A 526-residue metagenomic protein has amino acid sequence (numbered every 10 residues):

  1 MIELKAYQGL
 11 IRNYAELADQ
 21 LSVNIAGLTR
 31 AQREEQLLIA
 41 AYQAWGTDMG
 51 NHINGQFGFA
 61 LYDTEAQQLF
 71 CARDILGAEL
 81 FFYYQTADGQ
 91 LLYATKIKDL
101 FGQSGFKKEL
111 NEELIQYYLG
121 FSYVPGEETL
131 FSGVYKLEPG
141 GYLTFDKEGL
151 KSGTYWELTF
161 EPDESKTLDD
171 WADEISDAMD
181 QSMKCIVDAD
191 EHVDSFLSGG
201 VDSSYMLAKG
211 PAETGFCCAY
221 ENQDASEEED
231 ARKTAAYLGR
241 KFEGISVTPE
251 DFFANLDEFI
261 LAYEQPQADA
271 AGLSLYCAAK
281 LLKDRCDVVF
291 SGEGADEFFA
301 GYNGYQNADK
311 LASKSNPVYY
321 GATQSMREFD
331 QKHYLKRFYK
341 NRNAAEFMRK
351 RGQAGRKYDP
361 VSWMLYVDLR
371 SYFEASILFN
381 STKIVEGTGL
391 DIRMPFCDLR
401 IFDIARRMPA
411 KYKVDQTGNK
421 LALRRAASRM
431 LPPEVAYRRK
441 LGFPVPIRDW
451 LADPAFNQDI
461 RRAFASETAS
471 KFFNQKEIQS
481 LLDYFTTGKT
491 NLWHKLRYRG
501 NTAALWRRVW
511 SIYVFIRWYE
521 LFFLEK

Functional and structural regions predicted by a protein language model:
I2-E3, I97-D99, D146, D169 (+2 more regions): Peripheral terminal appendages
L4, Y14-L28, Y62-K166: N-terminal segments that mediate ammonia production and transfer in glutamine-dependent amidotransferase systems
A6-L76, D169-D188, S195-F196: Conserved short alpha-helical segments that host acidic/polar catalytic motifs at enzyme active sites
L17-V23, A344-P360, R406, F473-T502: Short amphipathic alpha-helical segments and their helix-coil junctions
V23, E65-D88, F160-M364, S376-M430 (+3 more regions): ATP-dependent adenylate-handling active sites, centered on carboxylate activation for C-N bond formation
G27-R33, D48, G105-E112, D170 (+6 more regions): Structural motif
R33-L37, K420-A426, R438-D449: Polar, surface-exposed loop/tail segments that function as active-site lids or cofactor/substrate-recognition elements
I39-Q43, Q116-V124, V367-A375, R507-F523: Short, hydrophobic/amphipathic alpha-helical patches that form generic packing surfaces within helical domains
